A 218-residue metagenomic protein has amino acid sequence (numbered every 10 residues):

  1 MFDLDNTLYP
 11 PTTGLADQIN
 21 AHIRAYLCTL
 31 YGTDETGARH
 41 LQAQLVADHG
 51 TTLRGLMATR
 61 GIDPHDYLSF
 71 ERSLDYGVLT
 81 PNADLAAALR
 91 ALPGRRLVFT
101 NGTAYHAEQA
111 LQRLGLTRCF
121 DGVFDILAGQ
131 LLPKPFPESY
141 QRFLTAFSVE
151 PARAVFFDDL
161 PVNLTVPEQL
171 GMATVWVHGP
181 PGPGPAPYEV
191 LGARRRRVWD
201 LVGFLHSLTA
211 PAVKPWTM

Functional and structural regions predicted by a protein language model:
M1-F2, T7-A86, Y105: N-terminal helical cap/lid subdomain that shapes the substrate entry/recognition surface in HAD-like hydrolases
F2, Y9, Y26, Y67 (+4 more regions): Aromatic side chains
T12, L41-Q42, G77, R95-R96 (+2 more regions): A generic structural signal for short
I23-A25, D34, D66-S69, L92-P93 (+2 more regions): A generic short-segment signal for beta-strand/edge and adjacent turn/coil regions
L27, D34-E35, P64, R96 (+2 more regions): Secondary-structure boundary/capping signal
M57, R90-P93: Alpha-helix boundary recognition
R90, L97, T103-A104, E108-M218: Asp-based, Mg2+/Mn2+-dependent phosphohydrolase catalytic module
